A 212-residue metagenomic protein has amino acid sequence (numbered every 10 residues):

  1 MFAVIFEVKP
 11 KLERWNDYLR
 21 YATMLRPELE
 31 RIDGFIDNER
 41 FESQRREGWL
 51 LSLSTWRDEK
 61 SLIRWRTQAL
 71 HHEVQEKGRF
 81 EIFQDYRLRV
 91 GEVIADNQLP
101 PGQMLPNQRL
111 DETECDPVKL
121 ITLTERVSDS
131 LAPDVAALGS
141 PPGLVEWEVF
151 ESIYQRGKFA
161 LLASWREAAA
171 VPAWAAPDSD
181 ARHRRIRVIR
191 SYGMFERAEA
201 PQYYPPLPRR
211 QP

Functional and structural regions predicted by a protein language model:
M1-W49, E59-R64, F83-P212: Short S/T/G/P-rich N-terminal loop/turn motif that feeds into the first structured element of a domain
T55: Sensory beta-strand/linker motifs that couple input domains to effectors
R64-T67, E76: Phosphate-coordinating loops and pocket residues in cytosolic domains that bind phosphorylated ligands
R79: A basic- and aromatic-enriched beta-loop-alpha substructure that forms the phosphate/nucleotide- and DNA/RNA-contacting
